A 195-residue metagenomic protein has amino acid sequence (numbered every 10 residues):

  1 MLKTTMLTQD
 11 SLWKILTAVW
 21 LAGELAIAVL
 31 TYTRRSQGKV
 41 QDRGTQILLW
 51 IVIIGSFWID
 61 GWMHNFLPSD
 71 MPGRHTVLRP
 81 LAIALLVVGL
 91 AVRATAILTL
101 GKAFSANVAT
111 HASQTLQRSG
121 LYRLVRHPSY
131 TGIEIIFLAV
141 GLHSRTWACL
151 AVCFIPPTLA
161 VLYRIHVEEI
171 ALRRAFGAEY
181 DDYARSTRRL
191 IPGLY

Functional and structural regions predicted by a protein language model:
M1-R118, I136-Y195: Membrane-anchoring alpha-helices and their flanking helix-loop junctions
S119, R123-T131: Histidine-centered phosphotransfer motif of kinases
